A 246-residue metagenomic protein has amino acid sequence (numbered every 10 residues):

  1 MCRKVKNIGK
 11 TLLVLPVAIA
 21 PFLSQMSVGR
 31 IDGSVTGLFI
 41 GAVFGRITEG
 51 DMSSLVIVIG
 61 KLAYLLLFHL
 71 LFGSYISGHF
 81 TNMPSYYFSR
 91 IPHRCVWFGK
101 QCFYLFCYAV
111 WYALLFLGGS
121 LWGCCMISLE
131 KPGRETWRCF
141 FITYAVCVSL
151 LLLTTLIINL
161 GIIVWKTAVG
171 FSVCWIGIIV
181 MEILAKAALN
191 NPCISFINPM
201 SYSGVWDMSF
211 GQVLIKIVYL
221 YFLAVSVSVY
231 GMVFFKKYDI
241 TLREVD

Functional and structural regions predicted by a protein language model:
M1-A18: Aromatic- and glycine-rich beta-strand/loop motifs that create alpha-glucan
R3-K4, C95-V96, L160-V169, K236-T241: Membrane-interface helix-boundary motifs at transmembrane edges
L13-A18, K166-E182, L223, E244-D246: Central hydrophobic cores of alpha-helical transmembrane segments in multi-pass integral membrane proteins
V14-A18, Y64-F68, G204-D246: Alpha-helical transmembrane segments of multi-pass membrane transporters/translocases
F22-L66, G73-Y75, G99-F171, Y202-L220: Secretory targeting signals
Y75-C107: Helix-loop-helix units of permease transmembrane domains in multi-pass membrane transporters, especially ABC
A113, L117, L121, C125 (+3 more regions): Membrane-embedded alpha-helical segments of multi-pass transporters/permeases
I178-I197: Juxtamembrane non-transmembrane "cap" segments at the membrane-aqueous interface of multi-pass membrane proteins
